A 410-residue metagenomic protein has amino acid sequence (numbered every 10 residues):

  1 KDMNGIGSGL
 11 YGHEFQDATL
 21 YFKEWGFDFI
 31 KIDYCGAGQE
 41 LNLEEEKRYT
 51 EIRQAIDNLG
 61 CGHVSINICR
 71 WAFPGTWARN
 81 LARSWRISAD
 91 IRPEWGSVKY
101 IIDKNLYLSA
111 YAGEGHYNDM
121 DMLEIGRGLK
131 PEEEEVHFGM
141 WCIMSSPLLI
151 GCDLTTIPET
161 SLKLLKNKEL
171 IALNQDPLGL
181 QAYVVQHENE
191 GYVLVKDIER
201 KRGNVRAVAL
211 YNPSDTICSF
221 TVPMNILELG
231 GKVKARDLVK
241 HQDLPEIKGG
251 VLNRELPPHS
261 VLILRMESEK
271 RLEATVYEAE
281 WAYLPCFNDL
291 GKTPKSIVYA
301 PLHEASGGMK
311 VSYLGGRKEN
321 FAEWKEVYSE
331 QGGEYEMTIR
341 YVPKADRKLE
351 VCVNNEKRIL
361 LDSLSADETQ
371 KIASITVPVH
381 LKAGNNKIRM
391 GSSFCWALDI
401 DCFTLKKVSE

Functional and structural regions predicted by a protein language model:
K1-G38: Active-site-adjacent "subsite" loops/lids of carbohydrate-active enzymes
E14-A18, R48, I52, V136-G139: Stable alpha-helical elements in mature extracytoplasmic
W25-I30, G60-S65, N204: Loop/turn elements at helix/coil->beta-strand transitions in domains of secreted/extracellular proteins
G38-I52: Active-site-adjacent beta->alpha loops and helix N-cap segments on the catalytic face of soluble alpha/beta enzymes
K47, D57-D153: Glycan-recognition surfaces
E114, N118-N189, E269-E273: Aromatic- and carboxylate-lined catalytic core of secreted/periplasmic carbohydrate-active enzymes
W141-M144, L149-G151, H187-L229, H259 (+2 more regions): Carbohydrate-binding surface patches
L229-A235, E246, G250-E410: Extracytoplasmic
